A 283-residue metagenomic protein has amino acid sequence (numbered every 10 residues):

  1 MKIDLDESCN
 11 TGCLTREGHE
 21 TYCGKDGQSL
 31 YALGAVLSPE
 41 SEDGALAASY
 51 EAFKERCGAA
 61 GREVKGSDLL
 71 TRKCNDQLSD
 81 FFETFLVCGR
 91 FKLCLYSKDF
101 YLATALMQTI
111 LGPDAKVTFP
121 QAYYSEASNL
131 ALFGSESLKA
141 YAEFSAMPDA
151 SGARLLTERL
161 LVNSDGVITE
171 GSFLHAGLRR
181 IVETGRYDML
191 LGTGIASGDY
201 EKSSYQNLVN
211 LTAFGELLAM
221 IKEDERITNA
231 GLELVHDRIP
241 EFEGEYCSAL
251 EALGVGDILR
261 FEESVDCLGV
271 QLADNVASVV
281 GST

Functional and structural regions predicted by a protein language model:
M1-T283: Phosphate-ester processing/binding pockets and catalytic centers
